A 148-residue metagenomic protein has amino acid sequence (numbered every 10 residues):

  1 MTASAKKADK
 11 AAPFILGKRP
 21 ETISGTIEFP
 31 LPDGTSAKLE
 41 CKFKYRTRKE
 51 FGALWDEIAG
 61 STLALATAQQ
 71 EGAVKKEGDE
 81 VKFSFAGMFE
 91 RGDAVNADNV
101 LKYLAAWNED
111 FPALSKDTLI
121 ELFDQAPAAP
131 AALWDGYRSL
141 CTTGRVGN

Functional and structural regions predicted by a protein language model:
M1-A66, V146-G147: Short, charged/polar N-terminal "headpieces" of proteins
S4-K6, K38, T67-Q69, V74 (+3 more regions): Intrinsic disorder/low-complexity segments
K44-T47, V74, F89, D93 (+2 more regions): Intrinsic-disorder-associated interaction segments
R48-F51, A97, K116: Alpha-helix initiation and N-capping motif
K49-E90: Mixed-charge, low-complexity intrinsically disordered segments
K82-W107: Mid-chain, well-packed structural core segment of small domains
K102-N148: C-terminal charged interaction modules
